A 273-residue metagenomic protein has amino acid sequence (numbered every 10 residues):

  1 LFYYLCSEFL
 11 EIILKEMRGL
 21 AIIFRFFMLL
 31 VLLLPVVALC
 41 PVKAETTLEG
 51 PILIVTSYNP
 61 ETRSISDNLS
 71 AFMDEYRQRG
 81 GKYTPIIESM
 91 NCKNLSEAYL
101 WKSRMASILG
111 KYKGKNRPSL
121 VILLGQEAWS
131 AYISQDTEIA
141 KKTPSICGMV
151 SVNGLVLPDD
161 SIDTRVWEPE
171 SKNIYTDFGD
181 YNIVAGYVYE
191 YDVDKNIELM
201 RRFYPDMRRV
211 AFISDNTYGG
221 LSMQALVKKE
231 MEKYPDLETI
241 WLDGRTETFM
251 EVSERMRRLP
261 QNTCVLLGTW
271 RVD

Functional and structural regions predicted by a protein language model:
Y4-L5, I12-G19, F24, V42-D273: Short hydrophobic alpha-helices and adjacent helix-cap/hinge residues
F26-V37: Bacterial N-terminal signal peptides
